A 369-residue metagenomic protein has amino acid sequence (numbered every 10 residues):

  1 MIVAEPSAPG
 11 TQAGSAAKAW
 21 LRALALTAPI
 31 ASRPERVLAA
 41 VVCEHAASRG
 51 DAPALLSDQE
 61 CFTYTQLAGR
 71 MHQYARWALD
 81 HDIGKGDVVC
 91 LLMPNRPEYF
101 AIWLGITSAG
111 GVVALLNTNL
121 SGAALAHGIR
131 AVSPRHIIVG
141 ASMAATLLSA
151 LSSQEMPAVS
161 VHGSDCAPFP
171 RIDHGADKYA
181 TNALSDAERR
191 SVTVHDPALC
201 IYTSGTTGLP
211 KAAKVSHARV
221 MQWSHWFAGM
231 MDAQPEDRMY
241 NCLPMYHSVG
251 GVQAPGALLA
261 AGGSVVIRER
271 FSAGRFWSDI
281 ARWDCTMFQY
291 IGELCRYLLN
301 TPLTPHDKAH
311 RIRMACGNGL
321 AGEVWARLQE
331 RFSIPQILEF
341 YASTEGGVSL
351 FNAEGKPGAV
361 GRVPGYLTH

Functional and structural regions predicted by a protein language model:
M1-G10, G14, D80-H81, S108-D177 (+1 more regions): Structural core segment of the AMP-binding/adenylate-forming
I30-E35, C43, D51-R96, F100-L104 (+3 more regions): Conserved AMP-binding/adenylate-forming core of the ANL superfamily
T63-T65, S191, A198-Q222: Conserved AMP-binding A3 loop
A68-Y74, V194, A213-Q234, C242 (+2 more regions): Conserved structural elements of the adenylate-forming
A75, V88, P94-A114, T118-G122 (+4 more regions): A short helix-loop-beta submotif of the ANL/AMP-binding
D165, Y179-Y202, L209, D232-R238: Conserved pre-ATP/AMP-binding loop-to-beta segment of ANL
M221-R238, Y246-T286, T301: Conserved AMP-binding/adenylation subdomain of ANL enzymes
R282-Y290, L299-H369: Gly/Ser/Thr-rich phosphate-binding loop
